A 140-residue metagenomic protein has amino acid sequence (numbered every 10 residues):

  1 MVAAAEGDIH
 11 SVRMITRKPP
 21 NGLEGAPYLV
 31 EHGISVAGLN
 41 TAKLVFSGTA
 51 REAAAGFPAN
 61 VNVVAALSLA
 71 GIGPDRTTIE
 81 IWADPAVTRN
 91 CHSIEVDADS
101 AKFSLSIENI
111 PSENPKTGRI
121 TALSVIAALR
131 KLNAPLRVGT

Functional and structural regions predicted by a protein language model:
M1-T140: Active-site-lining helix/loop region of Rossmann-like oxidoreductase modules
